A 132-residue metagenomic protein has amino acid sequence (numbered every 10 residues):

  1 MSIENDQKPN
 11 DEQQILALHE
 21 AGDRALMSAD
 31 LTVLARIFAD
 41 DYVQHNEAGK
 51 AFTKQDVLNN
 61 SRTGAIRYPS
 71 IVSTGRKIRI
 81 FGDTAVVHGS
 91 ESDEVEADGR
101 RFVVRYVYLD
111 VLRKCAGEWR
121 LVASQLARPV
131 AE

Functional and structural regions predicted by a protein language model:
S2-E132: A beta-strand edge to alpha-helix "cap/lid" segment located at domain peripheries
